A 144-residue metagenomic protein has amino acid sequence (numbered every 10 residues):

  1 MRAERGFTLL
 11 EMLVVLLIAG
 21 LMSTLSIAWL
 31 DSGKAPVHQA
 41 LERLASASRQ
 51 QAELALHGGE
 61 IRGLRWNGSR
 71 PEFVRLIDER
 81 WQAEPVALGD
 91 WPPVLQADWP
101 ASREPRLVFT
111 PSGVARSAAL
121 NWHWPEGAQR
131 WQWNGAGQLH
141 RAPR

Functional and structural regions predicted by a protein language model:
M1-L30: N-terminal single-pass transmembrane signal-anchor helix
L25-D31, A35-A45, R49-H57, I61 (+1 more regions): N-terminal helix-rich module
